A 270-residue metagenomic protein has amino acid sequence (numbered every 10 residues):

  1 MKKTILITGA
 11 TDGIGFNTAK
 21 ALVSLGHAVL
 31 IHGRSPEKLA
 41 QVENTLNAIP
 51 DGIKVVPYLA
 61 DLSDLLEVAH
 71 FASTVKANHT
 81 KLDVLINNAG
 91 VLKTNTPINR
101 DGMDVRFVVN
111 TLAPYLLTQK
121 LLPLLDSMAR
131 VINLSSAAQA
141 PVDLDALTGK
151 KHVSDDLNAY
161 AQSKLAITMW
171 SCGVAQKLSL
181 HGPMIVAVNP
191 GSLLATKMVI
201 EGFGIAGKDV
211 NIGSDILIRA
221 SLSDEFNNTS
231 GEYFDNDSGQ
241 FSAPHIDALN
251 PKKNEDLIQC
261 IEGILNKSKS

Functional and structural regions predicted by a protein language model:
M1-H32: Canonical Rossmann dinucleotide-binding motif of NAD(H)/NADP(H)-dependent dehydrogenases/reductases, specifically
T4-I7, L85-I86, V131: Conserved hydrophobic beta-strands of the Rossmann-like cofactor-binding core in SDR/related NAD(P)H-dependent
P36, Y58-S73: The beta1-alpha1 cofactor-binding region of Rossmann-like NAD(H)/NADP(H)-dependent oxidoreductases
P50-V56, T74-N87, K93-I98: A glycine-rich helix->loop->beta "capping" turn within Rossmann-like NAD(P)(H)-dependent oxidoreductase domains
G90-R100, D104, S127-H181, N189-G204: Catalytic loop of short-chain dehydrogenase/reductase
T111-L112: Ankyrin-repeat alpha-helix packing hotspot
Q176-Q240: SDR active-site lid
D224-S270: C-terminal tail/cap regions
